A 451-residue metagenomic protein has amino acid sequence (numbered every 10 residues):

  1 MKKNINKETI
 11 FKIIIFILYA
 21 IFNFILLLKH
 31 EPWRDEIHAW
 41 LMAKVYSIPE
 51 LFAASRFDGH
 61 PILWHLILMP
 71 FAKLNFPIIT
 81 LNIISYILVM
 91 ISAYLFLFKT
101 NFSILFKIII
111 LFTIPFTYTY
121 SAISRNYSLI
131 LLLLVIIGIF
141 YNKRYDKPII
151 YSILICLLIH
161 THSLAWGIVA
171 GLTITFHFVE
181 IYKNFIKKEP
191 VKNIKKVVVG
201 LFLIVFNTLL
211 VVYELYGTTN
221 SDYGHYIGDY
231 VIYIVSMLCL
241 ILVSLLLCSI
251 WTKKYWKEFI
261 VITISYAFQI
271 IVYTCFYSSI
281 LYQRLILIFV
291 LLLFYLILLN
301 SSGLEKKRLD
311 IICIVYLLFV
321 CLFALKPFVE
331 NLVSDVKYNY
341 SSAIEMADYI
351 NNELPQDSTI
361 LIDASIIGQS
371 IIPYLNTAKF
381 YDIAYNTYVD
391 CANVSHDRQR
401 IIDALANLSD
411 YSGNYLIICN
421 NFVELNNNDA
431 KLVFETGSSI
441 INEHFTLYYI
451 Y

Functional and structural regions predicted by a protein language model:
E8-E36, L203-T218, Q269-I270: Transmembrane signal-anchor helices characteristic of membrane glycosylation enzymes that use polyprenol
K12-I15, I149, L201-L203, A267 (+1 more regions): Signature aromatic-anchored transmembrane alpha helix within multi-pass, membrane-resident enzymes that catalyze glycan
I17, I83-L105: Transmembrane-helix motifs of polytopic, lipid-linked glycan transferases
I21, E50, F116-Y120, V135-I136 (+2 more regions): Membrane-interface alpha helices of multi-pass inner-membrane proteins
W40-M42, I48-I79, I83: Short hydrophobic/aromatic helix or loop-helix immediately within or flanking a transmembrane segment in polytopic
A122-S128: Short acidic/glycine- and proline-prone juxtamembrane loop motifs at membrane-interface regions of multi-pass membrane
I280-R284, K306-E353, S365-Y374, A378-F380 (+2 more regions): Membrane-proximal, lumen/periplasm-facing interface regions of secretory-pathway glyco- and lipid-modifying enzymes
N376-Y451: Luminal/periplasmic acceptor-recognition loop/helix of membrane-associated glycosyltransferases
